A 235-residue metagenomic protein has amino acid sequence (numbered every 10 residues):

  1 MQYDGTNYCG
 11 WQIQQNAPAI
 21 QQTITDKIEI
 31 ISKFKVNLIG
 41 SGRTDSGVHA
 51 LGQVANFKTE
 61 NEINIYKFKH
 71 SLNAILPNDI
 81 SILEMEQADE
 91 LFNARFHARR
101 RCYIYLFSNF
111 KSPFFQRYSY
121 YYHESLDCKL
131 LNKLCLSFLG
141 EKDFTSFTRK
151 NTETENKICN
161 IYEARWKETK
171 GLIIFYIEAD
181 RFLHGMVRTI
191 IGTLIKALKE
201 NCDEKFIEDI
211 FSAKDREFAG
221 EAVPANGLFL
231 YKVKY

Functional and structural regions predicted by a protein language model:
M1-Y235: Structured-RNA-binding interfaces characteristic of tRNA pseudouridine synthases
